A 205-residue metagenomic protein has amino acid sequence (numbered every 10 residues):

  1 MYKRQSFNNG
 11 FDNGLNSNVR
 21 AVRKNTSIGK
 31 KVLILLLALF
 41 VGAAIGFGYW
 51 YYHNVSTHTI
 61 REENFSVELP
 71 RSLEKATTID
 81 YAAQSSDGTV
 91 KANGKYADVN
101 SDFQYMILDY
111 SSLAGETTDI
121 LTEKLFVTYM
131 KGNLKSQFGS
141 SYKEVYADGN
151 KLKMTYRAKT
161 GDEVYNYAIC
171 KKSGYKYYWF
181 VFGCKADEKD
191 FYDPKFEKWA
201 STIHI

Functional and structural regions predicted by a protein language model:
M1-Q5: Conserved small/polar residues in nucleotide/adenosyl-binding loops
F11-S27: Juxtamembrane low-complexity tails/linkers enriched in Ser/Thr-Pro and polybasic
V32-F47: Hydrophobic membrane-insertion alpha-helices, especially the h-region of bacterial N-terminal signal peptides
Y51-A92: N-terminal "mature-domain start" segment
R71-E74, N133, K176-I205: Surface-exposed amphipathic alpha-helical segments
I79, T117-D119, K189-P194: A short, polar/proline- and glycine-enriched secondary-structure boundary/capping micro-motif
A82-W179: Conserved polar/disulfide-associated segments of primarily extracytoplasmic proteins
